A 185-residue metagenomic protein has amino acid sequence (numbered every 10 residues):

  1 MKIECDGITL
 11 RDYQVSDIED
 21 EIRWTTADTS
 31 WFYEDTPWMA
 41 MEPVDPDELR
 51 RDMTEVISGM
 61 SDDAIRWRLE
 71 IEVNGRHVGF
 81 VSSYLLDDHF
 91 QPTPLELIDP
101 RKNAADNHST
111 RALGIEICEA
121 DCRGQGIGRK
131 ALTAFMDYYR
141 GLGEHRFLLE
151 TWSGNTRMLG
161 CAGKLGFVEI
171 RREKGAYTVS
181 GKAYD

Functional and structural regions predicted by a protein language model:
M1-A120, K182-D185: GNAT-family acyltransferases
D20, A112, K130, R146 (+2 more regions): Amphipathic alpha-helical recognition patches that constitute DNA-binding helices
C118, L149-L159: Conserved beta-strand-loop-alpha-helix junction that forms the acyl-donor binding cleft
D121-C122, Y177: PDZ/PDZ-like domain micro-motif
G124-Y138, G160-K164: Conserved acetyl-CoA-binding loop-helix of GNAT-fold acetyltransferases
G141-T151: Conserved GNAT acetyl-CoA-binding A-motif
G163-E173: Conserved acetyl-CoA-binding loop of GNAT-fold acetyltransferases
